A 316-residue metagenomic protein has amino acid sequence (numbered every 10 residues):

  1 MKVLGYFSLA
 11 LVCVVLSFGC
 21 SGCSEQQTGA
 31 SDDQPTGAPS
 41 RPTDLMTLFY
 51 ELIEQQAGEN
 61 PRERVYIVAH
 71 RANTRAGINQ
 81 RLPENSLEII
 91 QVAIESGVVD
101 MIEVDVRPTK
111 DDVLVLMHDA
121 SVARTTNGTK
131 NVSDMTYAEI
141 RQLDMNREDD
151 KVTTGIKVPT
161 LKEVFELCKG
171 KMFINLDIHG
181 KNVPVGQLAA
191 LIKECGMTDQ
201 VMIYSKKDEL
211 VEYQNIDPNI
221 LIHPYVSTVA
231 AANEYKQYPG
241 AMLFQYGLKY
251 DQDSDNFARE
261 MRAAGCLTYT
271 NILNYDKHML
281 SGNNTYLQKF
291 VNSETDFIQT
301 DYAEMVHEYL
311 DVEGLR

Functional and structural regions predicted by a protein language model:
M1-S8: Bacterial N-terminal signal peptides that target proteins for export
V12-L16: Hydrophobic core
F18-G22: C-terminal motif of bacterial Sec signal peptides marking the signal peptidase cleavage site
C23-R316: Phosphate-group recognition and catalysis centered on beta-loop-alpha active-site segments
